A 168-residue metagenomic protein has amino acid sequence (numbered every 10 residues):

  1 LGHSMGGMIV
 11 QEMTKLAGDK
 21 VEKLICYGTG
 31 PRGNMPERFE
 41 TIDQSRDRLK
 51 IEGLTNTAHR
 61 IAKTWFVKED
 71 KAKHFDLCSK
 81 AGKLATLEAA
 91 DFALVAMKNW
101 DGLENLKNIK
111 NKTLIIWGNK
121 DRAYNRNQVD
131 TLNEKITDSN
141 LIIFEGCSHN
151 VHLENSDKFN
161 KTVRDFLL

Functional and structural regions predicted by a protein language model:
L1-G2, Y27: Short beta-strand immediately N-terminal to the catalytic nucleophile in serine-hydrolase-like folds
G2, G6, V10: Gly/Ala-rich beta-loop-alpha elbow adjacent to hydrolase catalytic centers
Q11-L16, K20-E52, N56: Flexible "cap/lid" loop of the alpha/beta hydrolase fold
N34-E40, I51-N108: Conserved alpha/beta-hydrolase catalytic His-Asp/Glu region
I109, I115-W117, D121: Short beta-strand/loop motif that positions the catalytic acidic residue of the alpha/beta-hydrolase fold
R122-Q128: Conserved alpha/beta-hydrolase "acid-adjacent" motif
D130-S139: Active-site-adjacent alpha-helix of alpha/beta-hydrolase-fold enzymes
S139-L168: Catalytic active-site module of serine/aspartate enzymes centered on a nucleophile-bearing elbow/loop
